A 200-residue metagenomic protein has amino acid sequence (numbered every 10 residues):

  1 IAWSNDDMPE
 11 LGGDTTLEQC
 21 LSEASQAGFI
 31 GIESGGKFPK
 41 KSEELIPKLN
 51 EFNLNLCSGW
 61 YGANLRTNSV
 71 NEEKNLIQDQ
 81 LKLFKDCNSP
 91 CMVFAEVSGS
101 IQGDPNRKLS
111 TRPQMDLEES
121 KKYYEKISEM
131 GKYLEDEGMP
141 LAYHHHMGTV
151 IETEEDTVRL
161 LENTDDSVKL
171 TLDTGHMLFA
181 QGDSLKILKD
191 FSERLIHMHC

Functional and structural regions predicted by a protein language model:
I1-P90, E129, E135-M139, D166-K169: N-terminal pre-domain/capping segments
W3-D6, A95-S100, C200: Short, solvent-exposed beta-strand-terminating loops
D7-P9, I101, A180-G182: A short, acidic/glycine-rich surface segment
G35-K40, G148-T149, G175-L178, G182-D183: Short beta->alpha connector loops
K40-E44, E155, S184: Alpha-helical scaffolding within the catalytic cores of extracellular/periplasmic polymer-degrading hydrolases
I46-N53, V158-D165, L188-S192: Short, surface-exposed basic-aromatic patches at helix termini and helix-loop junctions that form
N71-L172, F179: Active-site acidic/histidine proton-transfer and metal-coordination neighborhood in alpha/beta enzyme cores
D183-C200: Aromatic-lined glycan-binding groove of carbohydrate-active enzymes
